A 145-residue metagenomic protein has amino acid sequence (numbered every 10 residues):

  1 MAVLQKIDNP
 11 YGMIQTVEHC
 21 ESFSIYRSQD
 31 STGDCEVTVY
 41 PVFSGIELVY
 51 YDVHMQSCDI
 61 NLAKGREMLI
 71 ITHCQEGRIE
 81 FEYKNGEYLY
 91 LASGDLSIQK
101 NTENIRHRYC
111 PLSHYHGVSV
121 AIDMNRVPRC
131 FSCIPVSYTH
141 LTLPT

Functional and structural regions predicted by a protein language model:
M1-Q5, N9-P41: A short, N-terminal "cap"/entry segment at the start of jelly-roll beta-barrel domains of the cupin/DSBH fold
Y26-Y138: N-terminal regulatory/effector-sensing and dimerization cores that precede helix-turn-helix DNA-binding domains
T139-T145: Conserved small/polar residues in nucleotide/adenosyl-binding loops
